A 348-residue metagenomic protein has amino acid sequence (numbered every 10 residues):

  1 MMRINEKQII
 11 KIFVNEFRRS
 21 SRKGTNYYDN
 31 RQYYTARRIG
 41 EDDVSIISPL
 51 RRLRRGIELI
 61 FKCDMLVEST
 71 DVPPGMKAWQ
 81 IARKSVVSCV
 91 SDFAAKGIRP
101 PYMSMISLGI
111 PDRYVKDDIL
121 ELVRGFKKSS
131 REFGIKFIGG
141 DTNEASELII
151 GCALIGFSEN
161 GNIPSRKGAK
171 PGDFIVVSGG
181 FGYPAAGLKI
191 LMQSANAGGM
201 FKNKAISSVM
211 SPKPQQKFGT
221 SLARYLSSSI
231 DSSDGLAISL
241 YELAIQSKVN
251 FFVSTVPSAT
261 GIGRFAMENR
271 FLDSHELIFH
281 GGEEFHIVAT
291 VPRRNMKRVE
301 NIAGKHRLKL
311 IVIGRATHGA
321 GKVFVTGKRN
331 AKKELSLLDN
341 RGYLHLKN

Functional and structural regions predicted by a protein language model:
M1-A78, I106, K127-S129, K347-N348: Extreme N-terminal cap/leader segments of soluble proteins
R3-I4, I9, S20, P212 (+1 more regions): Acidic, Ser/Thr/Pro-rich beta/coil linker or hinge segments at domain junctions
I12, L66, R99-M192, R315: Glycine-rich anion-binding loops of enzyme active sites
A36-G40, D141-N143, I230-S233, V249-G261 (+2 more regions): Beta-strand->loop->alpha-helix junctions that form or flank phosphate-binding loops in nucleotide-handling enzymes
R37-I39, I60-K62, K136-G140, L154 (+3 more regions): General beta-strand structural signal in soluble alpha/beta enzymes
A78-Y102, E121-E132, Q215, S221 (+1 more regions): Small-aliphatic-rich amphipathic alpha-helix that forms the alpha element of a beta-alpha
P111-Y114, M210-E283: Active-site-proximal betaalpha loop/short-helix elements that scaffold phosphoryl/nucleotidyl transfer chemistry
T290-M296: Helix N-cap motif at beta-to-alpha junctions
